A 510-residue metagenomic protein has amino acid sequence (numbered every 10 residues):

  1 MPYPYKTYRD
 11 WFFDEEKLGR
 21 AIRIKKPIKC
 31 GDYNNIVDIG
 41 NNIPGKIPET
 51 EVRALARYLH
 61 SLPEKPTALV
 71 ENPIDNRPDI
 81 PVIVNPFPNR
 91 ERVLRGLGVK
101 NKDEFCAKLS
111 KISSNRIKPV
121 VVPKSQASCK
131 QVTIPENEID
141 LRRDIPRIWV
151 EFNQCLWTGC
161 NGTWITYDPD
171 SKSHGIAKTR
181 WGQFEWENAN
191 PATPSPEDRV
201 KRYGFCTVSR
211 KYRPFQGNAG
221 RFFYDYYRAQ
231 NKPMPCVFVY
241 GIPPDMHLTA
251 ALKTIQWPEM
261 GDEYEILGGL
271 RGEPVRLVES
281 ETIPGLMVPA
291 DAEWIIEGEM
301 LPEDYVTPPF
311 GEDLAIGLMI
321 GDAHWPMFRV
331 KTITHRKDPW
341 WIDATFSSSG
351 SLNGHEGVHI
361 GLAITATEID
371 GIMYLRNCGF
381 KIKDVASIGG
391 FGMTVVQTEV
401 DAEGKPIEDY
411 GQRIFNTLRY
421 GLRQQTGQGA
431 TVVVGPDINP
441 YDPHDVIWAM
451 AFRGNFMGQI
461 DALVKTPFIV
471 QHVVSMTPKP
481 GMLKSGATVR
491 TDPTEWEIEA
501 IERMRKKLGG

Functional and structural regions predicted by a protein language model:
M1-G311, A315-M327, K331-G510: Extended, highly charged
